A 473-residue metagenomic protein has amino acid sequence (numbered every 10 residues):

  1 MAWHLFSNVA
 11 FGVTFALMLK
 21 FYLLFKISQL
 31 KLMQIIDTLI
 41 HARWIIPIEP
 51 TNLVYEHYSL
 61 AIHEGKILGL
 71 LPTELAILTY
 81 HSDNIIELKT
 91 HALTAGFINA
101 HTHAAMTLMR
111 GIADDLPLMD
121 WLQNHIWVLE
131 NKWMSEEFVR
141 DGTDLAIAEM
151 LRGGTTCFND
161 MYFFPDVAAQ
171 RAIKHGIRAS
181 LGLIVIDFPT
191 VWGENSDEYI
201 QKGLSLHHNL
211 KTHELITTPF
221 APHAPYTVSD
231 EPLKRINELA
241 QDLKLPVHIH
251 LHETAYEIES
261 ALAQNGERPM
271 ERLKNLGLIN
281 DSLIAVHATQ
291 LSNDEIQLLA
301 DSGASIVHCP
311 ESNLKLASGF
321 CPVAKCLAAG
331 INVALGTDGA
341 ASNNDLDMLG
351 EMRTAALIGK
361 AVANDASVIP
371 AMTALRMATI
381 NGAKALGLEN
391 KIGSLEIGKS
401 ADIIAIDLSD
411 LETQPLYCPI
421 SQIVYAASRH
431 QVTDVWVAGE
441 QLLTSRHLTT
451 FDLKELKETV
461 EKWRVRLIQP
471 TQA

Functional and structural regions predicted by a protein language model:
N8, Y22-Y58, H63-L68, T379-A473: Active-site microenvironment of metallo-dependent hydrolases
Q34-A42, L78-Q123, D144, A148-R152: Replace "His-x-His-based motif
R43, L60, G65, T90 (+14 more regions): Divalent metal-coordination and catalytic microenvironments
L108-D141, H175-D197, A255-S282, S302-S305 (+1 more regions): Active-site gating loops and adjacent loop-to-helix segments of metal-dependent hydrolytic enzymes
R110-I177, Y199-T212, E461-Q472: Alpha-helical scaffold segments that flank or form the walls of functional sites
V167-T289: Metal-coordinating catalytic core of metallo-dependent amide/deamination hydrolases
N275-S282, A324-D410, A426-A427: His/Asp/Glu-enriched, well-ordered alpha-helical/loop segment that forms or immediately abuts the divalent-metal
